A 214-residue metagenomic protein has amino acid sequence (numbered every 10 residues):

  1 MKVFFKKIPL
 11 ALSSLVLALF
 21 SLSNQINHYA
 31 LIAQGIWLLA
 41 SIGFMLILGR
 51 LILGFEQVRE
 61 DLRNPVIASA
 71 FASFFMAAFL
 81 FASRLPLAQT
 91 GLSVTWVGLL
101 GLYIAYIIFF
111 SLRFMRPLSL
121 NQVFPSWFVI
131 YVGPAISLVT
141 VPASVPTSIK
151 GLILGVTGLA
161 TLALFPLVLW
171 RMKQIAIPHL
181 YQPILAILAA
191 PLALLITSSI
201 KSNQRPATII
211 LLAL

Functional and structural regions predicted by a protein language model:
M1, S41-Q57, L99-R116, A135 (+2 more regions): Hydrophobic, membrane-facing alpha-helical anchors
M1-L48: N-terminal signal-anchor module of multipass membrane proteins
M1-S21, F55-L80, W96, L112-V139 (+2 more regions): Juxtamembrane helix-loop boundaries in multi-pass membrane proteins
S23-I32, S83-V94, V139-G151, S199-I209: Helix-coil boundary and interhelical linker segments in multi-pass alpha-helical membrane proteins
N27-G35, G49-V66: Membrane-proximal first intracellular loop
I32-M45, T90-I104, T147-L162, T208-L214: Structural signature of hydrophobic alpha-helical transmembrane segments
P125-V139, A143-L164: Long hydrophobic alpha-helical segments that form multi-pass transmembrane helix bundles in integral membrane proteins
L152-L212: Aromatic-anchored, glycine/proline-accented short structural segments that stabilize local strand-turns or short
